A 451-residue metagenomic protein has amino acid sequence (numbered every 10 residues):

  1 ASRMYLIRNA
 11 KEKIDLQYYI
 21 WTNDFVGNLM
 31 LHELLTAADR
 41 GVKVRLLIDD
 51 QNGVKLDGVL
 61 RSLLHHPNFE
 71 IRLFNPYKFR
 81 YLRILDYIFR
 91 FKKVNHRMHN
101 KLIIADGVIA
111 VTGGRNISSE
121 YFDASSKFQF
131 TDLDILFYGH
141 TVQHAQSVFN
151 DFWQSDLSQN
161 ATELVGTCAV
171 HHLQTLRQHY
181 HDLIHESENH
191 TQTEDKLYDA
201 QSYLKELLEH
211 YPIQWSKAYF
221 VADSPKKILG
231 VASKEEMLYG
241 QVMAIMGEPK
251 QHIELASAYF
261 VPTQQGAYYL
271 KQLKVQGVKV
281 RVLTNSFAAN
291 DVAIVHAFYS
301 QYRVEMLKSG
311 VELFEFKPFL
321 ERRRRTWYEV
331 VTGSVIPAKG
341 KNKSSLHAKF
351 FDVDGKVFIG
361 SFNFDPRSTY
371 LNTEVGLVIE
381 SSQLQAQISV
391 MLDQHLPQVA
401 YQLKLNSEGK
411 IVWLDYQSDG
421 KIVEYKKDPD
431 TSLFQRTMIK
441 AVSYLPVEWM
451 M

Functional and structural regions predicted by a protein language model:
A1-H96, A105-M451: Charged, low-complexity intrinsically disordered terminal segments
